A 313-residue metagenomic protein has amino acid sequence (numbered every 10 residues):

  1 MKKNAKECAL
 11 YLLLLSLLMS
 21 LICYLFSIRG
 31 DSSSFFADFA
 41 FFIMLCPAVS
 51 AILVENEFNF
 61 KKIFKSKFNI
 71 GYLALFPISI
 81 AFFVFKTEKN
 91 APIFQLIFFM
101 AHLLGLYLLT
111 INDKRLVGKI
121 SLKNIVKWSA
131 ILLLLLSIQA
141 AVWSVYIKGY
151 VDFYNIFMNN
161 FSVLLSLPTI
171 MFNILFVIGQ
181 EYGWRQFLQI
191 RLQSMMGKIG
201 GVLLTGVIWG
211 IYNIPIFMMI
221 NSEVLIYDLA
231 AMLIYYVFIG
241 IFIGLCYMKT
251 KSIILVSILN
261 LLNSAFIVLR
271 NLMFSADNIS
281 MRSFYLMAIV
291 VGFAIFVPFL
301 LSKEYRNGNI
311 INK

Functional and structural regions predicted by a protein language model:
K6-C23, M44-A48, F68-A81, H102 (+2 more regions): Alpha-helical transmembrane segments
L13-L17, F41, L45, I170 (+7 more regions): Residue-level signature of the transmembrane alpha-helical core of multi-pass small-molecule transporters
C23, I199-V224: Membrane-helix boundary elements
R29-L109, N159-P168, R282-V291: Alpha-helical transmembrane segments in multi-pass membrane proteins
G30-F35, V84-Y182, Q189-I190, S194-M195 (+2 more regions): Juxtamembrane helix-loop-helix connectors linking adjacent transmembrane helices in multi-pass membrane enzymes
V54-K62, I111-R115, P298-K313: Membrane-interface capping segments at transmembrane-helix boundaries
I178-G206, M248-S252: Membrane-interface helix/loop boundary segments of multi-pass membrane proteins
K251-I254, L259-K313: C-terminal membrane module of polytopic membrane proteins
